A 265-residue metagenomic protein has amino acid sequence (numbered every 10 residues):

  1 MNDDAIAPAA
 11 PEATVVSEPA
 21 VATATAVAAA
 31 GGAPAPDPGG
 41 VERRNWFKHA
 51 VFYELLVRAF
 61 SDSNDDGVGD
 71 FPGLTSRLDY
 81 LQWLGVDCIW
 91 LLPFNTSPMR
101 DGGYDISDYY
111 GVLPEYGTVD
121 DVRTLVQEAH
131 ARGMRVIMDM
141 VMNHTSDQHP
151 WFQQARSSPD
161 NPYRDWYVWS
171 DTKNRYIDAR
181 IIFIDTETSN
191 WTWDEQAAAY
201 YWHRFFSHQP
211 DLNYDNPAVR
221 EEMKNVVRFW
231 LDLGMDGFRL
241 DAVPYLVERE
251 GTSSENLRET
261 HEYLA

Functional and structural regions predicted by a protein language model:
N2-K224, R228, D232, V243-A265: Acidic/aromatic-lined carbohydrate-recognition and catalytic surfaces of CAZymes acting on diverse glycans
D236: Receiver (REC) domain switch/active-site residues of two-component response regulators
